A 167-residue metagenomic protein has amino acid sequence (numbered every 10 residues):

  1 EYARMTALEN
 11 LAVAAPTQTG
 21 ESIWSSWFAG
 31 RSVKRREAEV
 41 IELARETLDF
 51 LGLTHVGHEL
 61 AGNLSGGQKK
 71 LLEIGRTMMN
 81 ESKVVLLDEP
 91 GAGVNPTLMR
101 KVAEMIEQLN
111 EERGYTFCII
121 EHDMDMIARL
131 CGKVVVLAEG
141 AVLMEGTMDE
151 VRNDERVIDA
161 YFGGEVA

Functional and structural regions predicted by a protein language model:
E21-V56, E104-E107: Conserved ABC ATPase "signature" region
L60-L64: Conserved ABC ATPase signature
V85-E89: Catalytic Walker B motif of ABC-type/P-loop ATPase nucleotide-binding domains
R100-G114: Helical segment within the ABC ATPase nucleotide-binding domain
E121-H122: H-loop/switch region of ABC-family ATPase nucleotide-binding domains
I127-R129: A short, surface-exposed alpha-helical micro-motif characterized by mixed small hydrophobic and charged/polar residues
